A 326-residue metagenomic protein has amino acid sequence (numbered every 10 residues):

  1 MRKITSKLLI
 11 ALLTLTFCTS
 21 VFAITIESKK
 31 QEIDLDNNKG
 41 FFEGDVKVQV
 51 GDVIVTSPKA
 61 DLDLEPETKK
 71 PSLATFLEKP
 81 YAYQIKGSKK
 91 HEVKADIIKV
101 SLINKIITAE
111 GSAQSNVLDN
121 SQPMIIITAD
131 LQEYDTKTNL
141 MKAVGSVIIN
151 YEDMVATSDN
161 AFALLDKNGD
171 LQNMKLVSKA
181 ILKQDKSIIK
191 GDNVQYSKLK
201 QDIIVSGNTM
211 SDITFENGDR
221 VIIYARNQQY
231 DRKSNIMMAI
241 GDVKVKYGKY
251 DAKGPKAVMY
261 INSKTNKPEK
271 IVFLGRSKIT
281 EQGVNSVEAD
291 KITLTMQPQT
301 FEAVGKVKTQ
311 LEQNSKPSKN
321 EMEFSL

Functional and structural regions predicted by a protein language model:
R2-L326: Mature-chain termini and adjacent capping regions
